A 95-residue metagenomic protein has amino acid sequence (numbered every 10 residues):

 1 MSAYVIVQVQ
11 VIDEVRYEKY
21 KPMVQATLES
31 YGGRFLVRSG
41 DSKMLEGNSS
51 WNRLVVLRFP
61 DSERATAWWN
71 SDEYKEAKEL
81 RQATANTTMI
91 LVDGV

Functional and structural regions predicted by a protein language model:
M1-N70, D93-V95: Short S/T/G/P-rich N-terminal loop/turn motif that feeds into the first structured element of a domain
S62-I90: C-terminal structural segments of small proteins and small subunits
